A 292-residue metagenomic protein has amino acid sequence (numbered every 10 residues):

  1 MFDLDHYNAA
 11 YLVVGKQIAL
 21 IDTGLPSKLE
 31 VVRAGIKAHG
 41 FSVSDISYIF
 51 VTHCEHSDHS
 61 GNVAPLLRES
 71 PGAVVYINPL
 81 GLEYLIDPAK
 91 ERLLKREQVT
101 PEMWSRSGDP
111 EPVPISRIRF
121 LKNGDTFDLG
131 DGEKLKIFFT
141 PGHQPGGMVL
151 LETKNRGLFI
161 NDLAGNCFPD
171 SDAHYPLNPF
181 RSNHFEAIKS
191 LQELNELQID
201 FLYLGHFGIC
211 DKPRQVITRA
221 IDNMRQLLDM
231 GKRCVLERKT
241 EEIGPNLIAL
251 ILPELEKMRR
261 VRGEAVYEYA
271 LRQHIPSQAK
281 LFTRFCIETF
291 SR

Functional and structural regions predicted by a protein language model:
M1-H39, V149-D162, N166: Conserved beta-strand hairpin/beta-sheet module of binuclear metal-dependent hydrolase folds, prominently
V13, D125-G130: Short acidic-hydrophobic surface loop/beta-edge motif
V13, D22, V32, H53 (+8 more regions): Divalent metal-coordination and catalytic microenvironments
A19-I21, F50, V75, G157-F159 (+1 more regions): Residue-level marker for buried hydrophobic side chains located in beta-strands that build the well-ordered beta-sheet
L25-S27, K134-P141, P145-T218: Metallo-beta-lactamase
K28-E30, K37-T126: Active-site HxH/HxHxD metal-binding segment of metal-dependent hydrolases
P71-A73, D211-G231: Short acidic, glycine/proline-enriched helix-loop-strand junctions
R233-R292: C-terminal regulatory/interaction regions
